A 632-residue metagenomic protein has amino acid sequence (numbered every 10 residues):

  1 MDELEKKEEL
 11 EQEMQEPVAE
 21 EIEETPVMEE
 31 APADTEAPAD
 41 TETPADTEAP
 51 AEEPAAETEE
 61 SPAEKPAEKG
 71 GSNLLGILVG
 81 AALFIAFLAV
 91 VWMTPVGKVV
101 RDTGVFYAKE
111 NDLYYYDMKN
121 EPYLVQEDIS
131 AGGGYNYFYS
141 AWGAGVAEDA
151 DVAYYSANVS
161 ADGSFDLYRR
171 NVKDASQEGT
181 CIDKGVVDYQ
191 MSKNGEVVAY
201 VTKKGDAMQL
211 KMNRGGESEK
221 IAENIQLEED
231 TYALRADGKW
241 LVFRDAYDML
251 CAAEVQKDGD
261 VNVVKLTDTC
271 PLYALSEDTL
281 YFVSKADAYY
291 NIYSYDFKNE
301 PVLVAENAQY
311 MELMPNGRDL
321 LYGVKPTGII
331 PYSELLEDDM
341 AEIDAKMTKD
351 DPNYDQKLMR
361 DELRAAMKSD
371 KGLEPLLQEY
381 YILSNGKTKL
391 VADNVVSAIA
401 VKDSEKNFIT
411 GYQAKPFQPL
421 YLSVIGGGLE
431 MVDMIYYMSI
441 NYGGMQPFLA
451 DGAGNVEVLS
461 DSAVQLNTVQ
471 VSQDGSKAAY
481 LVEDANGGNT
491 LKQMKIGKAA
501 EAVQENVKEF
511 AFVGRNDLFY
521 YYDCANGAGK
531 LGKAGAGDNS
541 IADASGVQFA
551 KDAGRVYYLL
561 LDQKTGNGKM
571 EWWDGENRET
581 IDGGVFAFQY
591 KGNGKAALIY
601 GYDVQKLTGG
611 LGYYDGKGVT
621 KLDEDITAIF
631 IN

Functional and structural regions predicted by a protein language model:
E5-P50: N-terminal intrinsically disordered, low-complexity tails
L10-E13, E42, P66, A175 (+2 more regions): Intrinsically disordered, low-complexity regions enriched for glutamine and histidine
I22, L78-A86: Coiled-coil-based assembly segments and adjacent low-complexity tails used as scaffolding interfaces in eukaryotic
P38-V79: Intrinsically disordered, low-complexity cytosolic tails and juxtamembrane linkers of membrane/envelope proteins
F84-N632: Sequence signature of WD/YWTD-type beta-propeller architectures
